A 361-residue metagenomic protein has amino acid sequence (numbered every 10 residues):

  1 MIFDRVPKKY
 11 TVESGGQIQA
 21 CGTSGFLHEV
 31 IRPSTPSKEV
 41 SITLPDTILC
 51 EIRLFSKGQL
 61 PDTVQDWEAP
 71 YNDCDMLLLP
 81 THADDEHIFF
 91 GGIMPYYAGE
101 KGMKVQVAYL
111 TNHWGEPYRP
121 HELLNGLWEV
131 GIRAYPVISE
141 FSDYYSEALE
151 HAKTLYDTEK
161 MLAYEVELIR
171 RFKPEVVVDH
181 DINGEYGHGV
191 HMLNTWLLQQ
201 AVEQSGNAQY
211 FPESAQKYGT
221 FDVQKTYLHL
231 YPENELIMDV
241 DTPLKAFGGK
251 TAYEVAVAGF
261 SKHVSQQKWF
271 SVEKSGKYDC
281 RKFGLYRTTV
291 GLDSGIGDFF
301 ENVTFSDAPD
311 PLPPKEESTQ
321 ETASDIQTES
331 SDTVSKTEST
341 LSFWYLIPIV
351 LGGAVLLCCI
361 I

Functional and structural regions predicted by a protein language model:
F3-K9, G16-F211: Active-site beta-strand->loop->alpha-helix modules in alpha/beta enzyme cores, enriched in Gly/His/Asp(Glu)
R5-G16, G22-P33, W67-E68, Q204-D332 (+1 more regions): The feature marks non-catalytic terminal segments
P95, S139, S214, M238-V240 (+1 more regions): Generic alpha-helix signal with a bias toward terminal, lower-confidence helices and secondary-structure junctions
Y96-E100, E147, D241, A246 (+2 more regions): Residue-level signature of transmembrane alpha-helix interfaces in integral membrane proteins
S335-F343: Short, Lys/Arg-rich cytosolic juxtamembrane segment immediately N-terminal
L351-I361: C-terminal membrane-anchoring or membrane-association module
